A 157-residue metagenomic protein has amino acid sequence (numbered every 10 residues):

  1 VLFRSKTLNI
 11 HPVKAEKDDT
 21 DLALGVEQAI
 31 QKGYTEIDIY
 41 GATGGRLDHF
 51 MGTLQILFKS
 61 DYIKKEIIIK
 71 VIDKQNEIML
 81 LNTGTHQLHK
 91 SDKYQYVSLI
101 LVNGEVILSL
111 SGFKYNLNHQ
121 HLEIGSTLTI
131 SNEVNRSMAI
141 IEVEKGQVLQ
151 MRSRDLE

Functional and structural regions predicted by a protein language model:
S5-T7: Short, structured coil segments at secondary-structure junctions
H11-Q31: Short phosphate-binding loop-to-helix
T35: Short acidic/polar active-site loop segments enriched in Thr and Asp
G44-S60: Short Gly/Thr/Asp-enriched flexible loops that form oxyanion-binding sites at enzyme active sites
D61-I78: Short, acidic/small-residue loops that bind anionic groups at enzyme active sites
N76, L81-E157: Long, charged alpha-helical interface segments
